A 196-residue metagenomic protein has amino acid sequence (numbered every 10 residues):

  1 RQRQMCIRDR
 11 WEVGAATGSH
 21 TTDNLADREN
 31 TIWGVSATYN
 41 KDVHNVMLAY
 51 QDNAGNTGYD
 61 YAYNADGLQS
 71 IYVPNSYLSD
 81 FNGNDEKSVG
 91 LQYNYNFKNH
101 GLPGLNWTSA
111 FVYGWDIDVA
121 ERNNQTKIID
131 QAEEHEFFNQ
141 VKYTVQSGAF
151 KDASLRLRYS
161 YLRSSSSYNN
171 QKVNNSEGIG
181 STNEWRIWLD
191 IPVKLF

Functional and structural regions predicted by a protein language model:
Q2-I7: Short, small-residue-biased leader/transition segments that mark boundaries at the very start of proteins
R8-R10, Y39-N45, H100-G104, G148-D152 (+2 more regions): Strand-connecting loop/turn motifs
W11-A15, V35, H44-L48, L91 (+4 more regions): Transmembrane beta-strands of outer-membrane beta-barrel proteins
V13-G18, D66-N75, D118-E121, R163: Flexible, solvent-exposed coil segments and beta strand-coil junctions, predominantly the extracellular/periplasmic
T17-D23, K41-V43, Y50-N56, K87 (+6 more regions): Transmembrane beta-strands of outer-membrane beta-barrel pores
H20-T31, G58-A65, D118-K127, S166-N174: Outer-membrane beta-barrel translocator domains and adjoining extracellular loop/strand segments of Gram-negative
E29-W33, D85-V89, Q131-F137, S181-W185: Residues that define the transmembrane beta-barrel architecture of outer-membrane proteins
L91, N139, I179-F196: Outer-membrane beta-barrel "beta-signal"
